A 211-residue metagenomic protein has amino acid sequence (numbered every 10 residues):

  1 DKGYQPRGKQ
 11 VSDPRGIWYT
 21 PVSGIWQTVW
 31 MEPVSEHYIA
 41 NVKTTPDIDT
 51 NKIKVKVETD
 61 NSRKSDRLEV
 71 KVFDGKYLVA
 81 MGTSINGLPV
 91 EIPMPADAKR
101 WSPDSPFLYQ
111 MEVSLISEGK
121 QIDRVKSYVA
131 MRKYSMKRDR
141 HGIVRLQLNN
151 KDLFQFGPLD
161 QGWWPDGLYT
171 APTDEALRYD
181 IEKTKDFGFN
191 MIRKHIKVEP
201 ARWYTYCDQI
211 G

Functional and structural regions predicted by a protein language model:
D1-E199, Y206, I210: Secreted/periplasmic carbohydrate-active enzymes, especially glycoside hydrolases
